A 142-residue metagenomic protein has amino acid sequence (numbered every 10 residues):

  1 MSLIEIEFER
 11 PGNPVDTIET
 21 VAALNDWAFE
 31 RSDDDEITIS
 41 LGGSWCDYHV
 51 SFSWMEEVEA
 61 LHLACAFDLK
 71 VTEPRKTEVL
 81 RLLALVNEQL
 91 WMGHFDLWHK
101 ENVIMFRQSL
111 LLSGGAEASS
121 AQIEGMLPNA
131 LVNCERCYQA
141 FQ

Functional and structural regions predicted by a protein language model:
M1-V21: Terminal, regulation- and interaction-focused segments at domain boundaries
F8, G12, E73-T77, A116-E124: Ordered, soluble secondary-structure elements with a strong preference for glycine-centered loop motifs and nearby
T20, L24-D68: Ser/Thr-rich, low-complexity intrinsically disordered terminal regions
D33, W91-H94, W98, C137-Q142: Long, hydrophobic, amphipathic alpha-helical segments used as structural scaffolds
A66-V103: Short, internal acidic amphipathic alpha-helical interface segments that mediate docking to partner proteins
F67-V71, L110-S119: A generic structural motif
I104-Q108: Short, aliphatic-rich beta-strand segments
A116, Q122-R136, A140: Long, contiguous binding/interaction regions
